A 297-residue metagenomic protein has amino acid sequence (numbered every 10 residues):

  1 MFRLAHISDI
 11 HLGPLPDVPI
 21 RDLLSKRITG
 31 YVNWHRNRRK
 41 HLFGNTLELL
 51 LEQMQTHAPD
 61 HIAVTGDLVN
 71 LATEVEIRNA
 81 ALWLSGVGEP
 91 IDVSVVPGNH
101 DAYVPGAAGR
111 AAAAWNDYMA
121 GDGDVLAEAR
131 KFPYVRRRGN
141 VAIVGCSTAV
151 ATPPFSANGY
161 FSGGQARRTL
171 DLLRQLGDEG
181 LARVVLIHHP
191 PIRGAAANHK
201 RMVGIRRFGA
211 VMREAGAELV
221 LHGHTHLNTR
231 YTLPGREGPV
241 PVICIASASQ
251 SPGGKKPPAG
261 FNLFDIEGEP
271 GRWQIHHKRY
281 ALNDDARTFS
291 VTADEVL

Functional and structural regions predicted by a protein language model:
M1-A5, Y134-G145, R174, D178-A182 (+2 more regions): Beta-strand-turn-beta hairpins that frame and shape the catalytic cleft of phosphate-ester-processing enzymes
M1-N79: N-terminal active-site segment of His-dependent metallophosphoesterases
H6-S8, H61-G66, D92-N99, S147 (+3 more regions): Active-site neighborhood of phospho(di)ester-bond hydrolases with catalytic His/Asp-centered motifs
H11-P14, N70-T73, N99-A107, A151-F155 (+3 more regions): Active-site environment of divalent metal-dependent phosphoester hydrolases
G66-S85, A102-G123, A195-R201, T229-G238 (+1 more regions): Metal-dependent catalytic neighborhoods of phosphoester/phosphodiester hydrolases
R78-R168, L263: Extended active-site neighborhood of metal-dependent phosphoesterases/phosphodiesterases
A197-P270: Conserved beta-sheet core of the metallophosphoesterase superfamily
I266-L297: A short C-terminal boundary segment appended to hydrolase-like catalytic domains
